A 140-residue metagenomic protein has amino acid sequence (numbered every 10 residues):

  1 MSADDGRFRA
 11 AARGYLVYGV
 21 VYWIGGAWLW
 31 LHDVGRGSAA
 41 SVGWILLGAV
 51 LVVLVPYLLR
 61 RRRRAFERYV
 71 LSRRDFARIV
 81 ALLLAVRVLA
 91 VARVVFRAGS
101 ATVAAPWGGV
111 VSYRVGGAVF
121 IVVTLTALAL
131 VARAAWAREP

Functional and structural regions predicted by a protein language model:
M1-D5, R62-S72, A132-P140: Juxtamembrane membrane-water interface segments of multi-pass membrane proteins, especially cytoplasmic-side
M1-V50: N-terminal signal-anchor transmembrane alpha-helix
F8-Y18, S100-P140: Alpha-helical membrane-associated segments of multi-pass integral membrane proteins
L16-A27, A49-V52, A81-A92, A118-L128: Hydrophobic alpha-helical transmembrane segments of multipass integral membrane proteins
G26-V34, V55-R62, V88-T102, T124-R138: Transmembrane helix-loop junctions and nearby membrane-interface residues
V34-V42, F66-R68, L89-G116: Interfacial non-cytosolic loop connecting adjacent transmembrane helices
A40-R60, I121-T124: Generic alpha-helical transmembrane segments
Y57-L89: Loop-to-transmembrane helix junctions at the membrane interface
